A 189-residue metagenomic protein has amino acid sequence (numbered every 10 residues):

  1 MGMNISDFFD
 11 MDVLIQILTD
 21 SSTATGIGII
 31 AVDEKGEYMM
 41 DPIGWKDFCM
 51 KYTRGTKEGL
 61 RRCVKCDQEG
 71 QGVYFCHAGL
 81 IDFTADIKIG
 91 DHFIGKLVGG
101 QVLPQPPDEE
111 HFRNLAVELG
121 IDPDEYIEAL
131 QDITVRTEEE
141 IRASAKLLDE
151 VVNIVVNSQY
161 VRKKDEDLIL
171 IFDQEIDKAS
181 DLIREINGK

Functional and structural regions predicted by a protein language model:
G2-G79: Structured interaction and signal-relay segments at domain junctions
D47-F48, R62, V117, Q174-D181: Alpha-helix boundary/capping detector
V64-V117, R136-L147, V151-V155: Sensory/regulatory domains in signal-transduction proteins
L115-R136: Surface-exposed acidic, glycine/proline-enriched linker/cap segments that occur as 15-30-residue helix-coil
D132-K189: Signal-transducing coiled-coil/dimerization helices and immediately adjacent hinge/linker segments that couple sensory
